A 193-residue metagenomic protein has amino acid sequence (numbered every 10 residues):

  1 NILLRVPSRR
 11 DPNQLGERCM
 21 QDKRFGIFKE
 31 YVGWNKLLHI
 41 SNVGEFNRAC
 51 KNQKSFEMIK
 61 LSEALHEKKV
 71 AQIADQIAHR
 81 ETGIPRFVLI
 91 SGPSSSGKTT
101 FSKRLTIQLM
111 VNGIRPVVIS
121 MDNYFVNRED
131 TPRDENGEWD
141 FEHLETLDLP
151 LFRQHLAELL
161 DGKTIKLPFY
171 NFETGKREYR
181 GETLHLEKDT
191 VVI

Functional and structural regions predicted by a protein language model:
N1-K68, I73, I77-E81: Auxiliary tRNA-acceptor-end handling modules of aminoacyl-tRNA synthetases
V88-I90: Hydrophobic anchor at the beta1->P-loop junction of P-loop NTPases
S95: Walker A (P-loop) phosphate-binding loop of P-loop NTPases
K98: Conserved lysine of the Walker
F101-L105: Hydrophobic positions on the alpha1 helix immediately C-terminal to the Walker A/P-loop
I107-V117: Post-Walker A helix-loop "phosphate-sensing" segment adjacent to the P-loop in P-loop NTPases
R115, I165, E187-V192: Loop/turn-to-beta-strand initiation segments
V117-I119, V126-T174: Conserved nucleotide-sensing/catalytic segment adjacent to the nucleotide-binding pocket in NTP-handling enzymes
